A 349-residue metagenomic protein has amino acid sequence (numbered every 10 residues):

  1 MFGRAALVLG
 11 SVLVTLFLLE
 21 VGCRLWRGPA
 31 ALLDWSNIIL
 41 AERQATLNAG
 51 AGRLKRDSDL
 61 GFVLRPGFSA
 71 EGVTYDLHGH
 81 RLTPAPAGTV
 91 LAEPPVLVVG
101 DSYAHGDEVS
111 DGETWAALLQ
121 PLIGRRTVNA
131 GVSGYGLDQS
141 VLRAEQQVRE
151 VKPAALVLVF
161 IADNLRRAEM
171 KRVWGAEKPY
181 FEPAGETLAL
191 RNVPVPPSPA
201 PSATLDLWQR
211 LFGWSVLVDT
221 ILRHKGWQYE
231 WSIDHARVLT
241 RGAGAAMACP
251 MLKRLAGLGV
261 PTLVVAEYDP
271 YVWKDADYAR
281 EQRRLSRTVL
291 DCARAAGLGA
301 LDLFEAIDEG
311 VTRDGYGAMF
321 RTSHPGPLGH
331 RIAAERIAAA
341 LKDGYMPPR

Functional and structural regions predicted by a protein language model:
L7-V21: Hydrophobic membrane-insertion alpha-helices, especially the h-region of bacterial N-terminal signal peptides
E20, D101, S140, L156 (+4 more regions): Generic structural signal for small/hydrophobic residues in well-ordered secondary structure, especially within
R27-L122, S232-D234, I307-T312, Y316 (+1 more regions): Membrane/wall-proximal cationic-aromatic binding patches
L97, H105-L190, P197: Conserved SGNH/GDSL esterase-like catalytic core that processes O-acyl groups on lipids and polysaccharides
G124-R126, K152-L156, L258-L263, A296-L298: Loop/turn elements at helix/coil->beta-strand transitions in domains of secreted/extracellular proteins
L137, V141, A245, C249 (+1 more regions): Short, amphipathic alpha-helical "lid/cap" segments that border enzyme active or binding sites
I161-L290, L303-D314: Serine-dependent acyl-ester chemistry module
V272-K274, A279-R349: Catalytic His-Asp segment of secreted/periplasmic serine-dependent ester chemistry enzymes
